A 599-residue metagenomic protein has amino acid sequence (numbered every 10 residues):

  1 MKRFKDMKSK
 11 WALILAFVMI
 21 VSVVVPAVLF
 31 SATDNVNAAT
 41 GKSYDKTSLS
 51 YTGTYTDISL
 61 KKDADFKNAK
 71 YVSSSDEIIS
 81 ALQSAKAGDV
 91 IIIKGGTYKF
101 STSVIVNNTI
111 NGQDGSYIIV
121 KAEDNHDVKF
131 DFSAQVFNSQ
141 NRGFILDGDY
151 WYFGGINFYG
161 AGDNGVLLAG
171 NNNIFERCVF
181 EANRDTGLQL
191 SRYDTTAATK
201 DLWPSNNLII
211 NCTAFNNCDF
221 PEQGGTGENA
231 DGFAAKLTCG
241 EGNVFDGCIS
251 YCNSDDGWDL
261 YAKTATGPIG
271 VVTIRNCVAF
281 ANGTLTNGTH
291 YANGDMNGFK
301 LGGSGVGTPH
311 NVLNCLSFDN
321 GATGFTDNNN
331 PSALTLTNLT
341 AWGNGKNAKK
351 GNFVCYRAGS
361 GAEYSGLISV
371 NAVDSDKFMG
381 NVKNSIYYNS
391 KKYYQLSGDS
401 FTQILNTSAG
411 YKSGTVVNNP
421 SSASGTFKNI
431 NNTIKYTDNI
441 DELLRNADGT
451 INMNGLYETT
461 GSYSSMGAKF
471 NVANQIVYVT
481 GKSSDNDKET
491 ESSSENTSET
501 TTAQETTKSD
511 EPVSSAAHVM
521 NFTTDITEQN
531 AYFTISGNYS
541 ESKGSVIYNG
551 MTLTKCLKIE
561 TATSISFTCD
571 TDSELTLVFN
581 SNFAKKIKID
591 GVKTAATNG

Functional and structural regions predicted by a protein language model:
R3, V23-K42: Sec-dependent signal peptide cleavage junction
A39-T47, K482-S515: Ser/Thr/Gly/Pro-rich low-complexity, disordered linker/stalk segments of secreted and cell-surface proteins
K42-N68, G227-E228, F233, A358-K488: Acidic, glycine- and Ser/Thr-rich low-complexity intrinsically disordered tracts in extracellular/secreted proteins
G53-I105: Acidic Gly/Asp/Thr-rich repetitive segments characteristic of extracellular carbohydrate-active and adhesion proteins
Y71-D76, G95, K99-S101, N111-D163: Right-handed parallel beta-helix/beta-spiral solenoid domain characteristic of secreted/periplasmic
S103-N108, G115-I118, F132-F144, G160-L167 (+6 more regions): Extracellular beta-strand/beta-solenoid scaffold signature
Y117, E123-H126, D149-G160, N172-D185 (+10 more regions): Right-handed parallel beta-helix
F583-K593: Short, surface-exposed beta-strand/strand-loop-strand elements in extracellular ectodomains
